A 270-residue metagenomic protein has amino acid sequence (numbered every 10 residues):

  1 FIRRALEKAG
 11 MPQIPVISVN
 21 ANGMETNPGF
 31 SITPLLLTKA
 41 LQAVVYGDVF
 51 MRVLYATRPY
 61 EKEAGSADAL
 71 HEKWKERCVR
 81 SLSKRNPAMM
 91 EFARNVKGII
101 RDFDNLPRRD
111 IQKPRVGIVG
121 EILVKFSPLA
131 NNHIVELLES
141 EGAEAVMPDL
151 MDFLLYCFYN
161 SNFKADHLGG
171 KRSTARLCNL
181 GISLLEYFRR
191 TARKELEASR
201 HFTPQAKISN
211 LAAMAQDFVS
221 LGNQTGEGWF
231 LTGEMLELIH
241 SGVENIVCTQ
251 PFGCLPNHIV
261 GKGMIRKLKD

Functional and structural regions predicted by a protein language model:
F1-D270: An N-terminal assembly and electron-transfer interface module characteristic of large anaerobic redox and radical
